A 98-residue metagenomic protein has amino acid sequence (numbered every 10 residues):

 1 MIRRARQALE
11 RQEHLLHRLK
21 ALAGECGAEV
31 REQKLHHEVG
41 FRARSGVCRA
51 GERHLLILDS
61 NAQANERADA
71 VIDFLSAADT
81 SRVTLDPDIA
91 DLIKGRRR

Functional and structural regions predicted by a protein language model:
I2-R3, S60-N65, D86-D91: Short C-terminal domain-edge/linker segments immediately following a structured domain
I2-R44: Auxiliary, metal-adjacent structural segments of Zn-dependent hydrolase domains
E29, Q33, N61, A77-T84: Short, exposed beta-strand "edge-strand" segments with a Pro/Gly-rich flavor and a Y/T-containing core
H36, R44-N65: Active-site scaffold of zinc-dependent metalloenzymes
S45-G46, V71, L85: Short, glycine/charged-enriched secondary-structure capping and boundary segments
R67-S76: Short alpha-helix carrying the canonical HExxH Zn2+-binding catalytic motif
A78-R98: Post-HEXXH active-site segment of zinc metalloproteases
